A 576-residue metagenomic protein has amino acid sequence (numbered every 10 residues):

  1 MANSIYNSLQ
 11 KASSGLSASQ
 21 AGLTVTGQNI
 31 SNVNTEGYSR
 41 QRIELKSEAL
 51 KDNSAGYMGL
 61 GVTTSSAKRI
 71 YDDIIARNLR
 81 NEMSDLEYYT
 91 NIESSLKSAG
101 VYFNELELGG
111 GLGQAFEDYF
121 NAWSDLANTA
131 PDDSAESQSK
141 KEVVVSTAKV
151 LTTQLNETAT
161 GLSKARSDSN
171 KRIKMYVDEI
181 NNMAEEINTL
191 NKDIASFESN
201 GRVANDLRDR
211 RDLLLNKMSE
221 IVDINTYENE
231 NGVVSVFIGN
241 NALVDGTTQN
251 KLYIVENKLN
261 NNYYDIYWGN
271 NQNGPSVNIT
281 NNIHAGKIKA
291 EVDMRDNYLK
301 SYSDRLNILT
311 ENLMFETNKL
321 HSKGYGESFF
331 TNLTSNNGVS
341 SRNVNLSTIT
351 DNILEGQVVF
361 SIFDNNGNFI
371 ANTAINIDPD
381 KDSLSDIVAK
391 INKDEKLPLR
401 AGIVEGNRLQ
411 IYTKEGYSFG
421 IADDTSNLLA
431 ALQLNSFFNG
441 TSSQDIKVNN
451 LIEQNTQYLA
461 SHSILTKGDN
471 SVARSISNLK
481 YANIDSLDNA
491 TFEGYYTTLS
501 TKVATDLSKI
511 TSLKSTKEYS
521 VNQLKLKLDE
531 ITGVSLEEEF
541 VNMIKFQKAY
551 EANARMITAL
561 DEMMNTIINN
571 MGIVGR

Functional and structural regions predicted by a protein language model:
M1-R576: Structural signature of extracellular appendage/secretion-system components
